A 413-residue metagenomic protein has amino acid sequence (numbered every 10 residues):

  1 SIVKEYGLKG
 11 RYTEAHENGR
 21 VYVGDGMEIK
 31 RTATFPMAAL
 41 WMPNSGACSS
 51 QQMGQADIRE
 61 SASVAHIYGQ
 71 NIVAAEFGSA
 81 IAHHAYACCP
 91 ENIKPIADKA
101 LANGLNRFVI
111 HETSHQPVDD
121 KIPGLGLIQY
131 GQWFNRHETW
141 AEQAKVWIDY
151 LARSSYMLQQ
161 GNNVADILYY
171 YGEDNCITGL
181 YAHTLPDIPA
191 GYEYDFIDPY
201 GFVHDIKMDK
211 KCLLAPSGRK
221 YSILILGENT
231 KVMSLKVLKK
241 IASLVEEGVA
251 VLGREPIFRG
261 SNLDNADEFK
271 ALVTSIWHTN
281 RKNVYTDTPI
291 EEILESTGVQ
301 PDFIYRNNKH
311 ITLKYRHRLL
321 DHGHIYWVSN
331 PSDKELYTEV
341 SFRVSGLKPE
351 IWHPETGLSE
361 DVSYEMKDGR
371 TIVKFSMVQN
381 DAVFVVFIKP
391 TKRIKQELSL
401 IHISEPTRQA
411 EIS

Functional and structural regions predicted by a protein language model:
S1-L400, S404, R408, S413: Carbohydrate-binding surfaces of carbohydrate-active enzymes
